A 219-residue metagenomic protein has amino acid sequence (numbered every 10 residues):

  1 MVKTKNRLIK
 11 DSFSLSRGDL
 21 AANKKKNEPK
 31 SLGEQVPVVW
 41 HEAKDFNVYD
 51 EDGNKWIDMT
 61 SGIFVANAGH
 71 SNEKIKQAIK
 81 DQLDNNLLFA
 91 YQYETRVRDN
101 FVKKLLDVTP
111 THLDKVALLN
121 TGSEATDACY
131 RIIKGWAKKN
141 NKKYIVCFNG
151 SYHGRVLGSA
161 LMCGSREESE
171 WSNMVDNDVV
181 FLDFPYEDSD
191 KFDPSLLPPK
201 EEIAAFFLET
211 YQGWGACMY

Functional and structural regions predicted by a protein language model:
M1, G53, I145: Conserved S/T- and glycine-rich ATP-binding loop of Class I adenylate-forming
V2, R7, S14, K55-N140: Glycine-rich loop-to-alpha-helix module at the N-terminal edge of alpha/beta enzyme cores
V2-K44, E202: Active-site-adjacent loop/helix segments that line or gate small-molecule/cofactor pockets in enzymes
P37-D58: Active-site and channel-lining beta-strand-loop segments that bind or position nucleotide-derived/phosphorylated
N47, N67-A68, F181: Short, well-ordered beta-strand elements within core beta-sheets of diverse protein domains
K103-L208, Q212: PLP-dependent aspartate aminotransferase-fold enzymes
W214-Y219: Glycine/threonine-rich flexible loop motifs
